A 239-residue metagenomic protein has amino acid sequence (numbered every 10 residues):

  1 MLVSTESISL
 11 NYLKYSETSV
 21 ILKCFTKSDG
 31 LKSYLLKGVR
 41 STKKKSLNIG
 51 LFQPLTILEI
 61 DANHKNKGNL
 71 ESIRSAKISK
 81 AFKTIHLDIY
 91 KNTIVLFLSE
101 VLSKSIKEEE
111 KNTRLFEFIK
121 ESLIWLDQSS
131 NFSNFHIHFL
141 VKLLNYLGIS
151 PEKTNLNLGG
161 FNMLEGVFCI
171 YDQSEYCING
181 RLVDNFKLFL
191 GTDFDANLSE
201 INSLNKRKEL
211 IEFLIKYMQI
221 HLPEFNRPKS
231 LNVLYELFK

Functional and structural regions predicted by a protein language model:
M1-V20, F25-K239: Non-catalytic alpha-helical scaffolds and adjoining flexible linkers that form interface surfaces for assembly
